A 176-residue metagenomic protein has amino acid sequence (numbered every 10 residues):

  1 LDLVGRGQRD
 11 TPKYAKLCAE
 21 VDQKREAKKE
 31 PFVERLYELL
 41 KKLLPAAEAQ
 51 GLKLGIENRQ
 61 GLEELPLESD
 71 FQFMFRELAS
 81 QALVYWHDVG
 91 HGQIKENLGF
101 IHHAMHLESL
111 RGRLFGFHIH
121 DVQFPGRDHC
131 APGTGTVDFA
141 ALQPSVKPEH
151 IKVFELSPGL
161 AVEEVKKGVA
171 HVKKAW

Functional and structural regions predicted by a protein language model:
L1-Y85: Active-site acidic/histidine proton-transfer and metal-coordination neighborhood in alpha/beta enzyme cores
R6-Q8, T136, V169: Intrinsically disordered, low-complexity regions
K28, Q50, A79, E96-M105 (+1 more regions): Alpha-helix capping and helix-coil boundary motifs
V33, E64-Q72, H91-I151, S157-G159: Gly/Pro-rich active-site loop or hairpin
Y37, K41-L44, E48, Q72 (+4 more regions): A structural alpha-helix within SAM-dependent methyltransferase catalytic domains
G51-E57, A82-W86, L114-H118, P125 (+1 more regions): Structural preference for beta-strand elements that scaffold enzyme active sites
N58, H87-V89, C130-P132, V165: Generic detector of intrinsically disordered, low-complexity, polar/charged segments
V162-W176: C-terminal helical cap(s) of enzyme catalytic domains, especially alpha/beta-barrels
